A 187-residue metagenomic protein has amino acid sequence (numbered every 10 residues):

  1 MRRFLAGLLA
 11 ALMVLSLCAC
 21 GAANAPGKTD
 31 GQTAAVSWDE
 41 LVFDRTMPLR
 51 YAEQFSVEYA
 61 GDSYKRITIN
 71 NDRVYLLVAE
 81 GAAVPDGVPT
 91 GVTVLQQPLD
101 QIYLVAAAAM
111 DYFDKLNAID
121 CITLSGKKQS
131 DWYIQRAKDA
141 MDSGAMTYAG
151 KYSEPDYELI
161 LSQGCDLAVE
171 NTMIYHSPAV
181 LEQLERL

Functional and structural regions predicted by a protein language model:
M1-A11: Positively charged n-region of N-terminal signal peptides that target proteins for export
S16-A19: C-terminal motif of bacterial Sec signal peptides marking the signal peptidase cleavage site
G21-N24: Bacterial signal peptide processing site
P26-M47: Short Lys/Arg-enriched alpha/beta "domain-start" segment
V42-D72: Catalytic-loop region of hydrolases
K65-L161, V169-I174: A short, structured surface patch at a secondary-structure boundary
G164: Conserved, function-critical positions that sit in or immediately flank catalytic and ligand-binding motifs
S177-L187: Charged, glycine-enriched surface loops/patches that mediate electrostatic binding to polyanionic ligands
